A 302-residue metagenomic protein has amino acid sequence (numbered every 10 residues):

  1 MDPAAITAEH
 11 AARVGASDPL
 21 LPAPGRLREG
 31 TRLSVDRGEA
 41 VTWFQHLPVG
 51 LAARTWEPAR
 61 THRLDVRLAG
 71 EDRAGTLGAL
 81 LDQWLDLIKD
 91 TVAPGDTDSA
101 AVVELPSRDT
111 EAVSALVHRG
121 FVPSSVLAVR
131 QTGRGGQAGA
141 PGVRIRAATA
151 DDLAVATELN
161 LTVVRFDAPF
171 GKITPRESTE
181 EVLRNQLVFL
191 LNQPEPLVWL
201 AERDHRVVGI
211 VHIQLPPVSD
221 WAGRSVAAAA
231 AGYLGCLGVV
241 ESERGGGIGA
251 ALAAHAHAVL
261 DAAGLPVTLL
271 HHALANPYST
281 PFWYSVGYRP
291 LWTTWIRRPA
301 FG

Functional and structural regions predicted by a protein language model:
M1-A8, R144-L159: A short beta-loop-alpha structural element at the N-terminal edge of CoA-dependent acyl/N-acetyltransferase catalytic
P3-E29, D167-Q186: Conserved GNAT-fold acetyl-CoA-binding loop/helix
L21-D86, V208-A230: Conserved donor-binding loop and adjoining core beta-sheet/short helix segment in diverse acyl/aminoacyl transferases
E29-L33, E195-L200, I210, C236: Short hydrophobic/aromatic beta-strand element in the GNAT-like acyltransferase core that lines or flanks the acyl-donor
A69-G142, W292-A300: Acyl-donor-binding surface of acyltransferase catalytic domains
R73-D90, C236-V239, G245-A258, A262 (+1 more regions): Conserved acetyl-CoA-binding loop-helix of GNAT-fold acetyltransferases
A101-V103, L234, T268-H272: Conserved hydrophobic beta-strand within the GNAT/NAT acetyltransferase core sheet that lines the active-site cleft
S107-P123, A250, A262, A273-W292: Conserved active-site alpha-helix within GNAT-family acetyltransferase domains
